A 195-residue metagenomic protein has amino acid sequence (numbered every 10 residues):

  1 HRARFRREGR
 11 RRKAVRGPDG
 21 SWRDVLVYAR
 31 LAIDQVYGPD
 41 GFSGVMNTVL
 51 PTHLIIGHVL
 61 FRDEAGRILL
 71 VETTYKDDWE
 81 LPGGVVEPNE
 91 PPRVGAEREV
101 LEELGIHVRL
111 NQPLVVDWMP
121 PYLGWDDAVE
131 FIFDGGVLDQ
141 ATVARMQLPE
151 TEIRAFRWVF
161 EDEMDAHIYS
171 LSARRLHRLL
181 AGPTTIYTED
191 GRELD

Functional and structural regions predicted by a protein language model:
H1-F5, Y28, F133: Conserved active-site tyrosine of GNAT-family acetyltransferases
R4-R23: Conserved catalytic-core motifs of GNAT/GCN5-like acyltransferases
R11-G17, L114-Y122: Short, solvent-exposed loop/turn elements at beta->coil junctions and helix N-caps that rim active or binding pockets
L26, I55-G57, G66, V129-F131 (+1 more regions): Change "...and in nucleic-acid phosphodiester-cleaving endonucleases..." to "...and in nucleic-acid processing enzymes
V27-H58: Acidic, metal-coordinating catalytic segment for phosphate/diphosphate chemistry, firing primarily on the Nudix
D63-E102: Conserved Nudix-box catalytic region and its N-terminal flanking loop in Nudix hydrolases and closely related
D77-D78, P149-D195: Nudix hydrolase/Nudix homology domain
V86-R109, D117-L171: Unchanged
